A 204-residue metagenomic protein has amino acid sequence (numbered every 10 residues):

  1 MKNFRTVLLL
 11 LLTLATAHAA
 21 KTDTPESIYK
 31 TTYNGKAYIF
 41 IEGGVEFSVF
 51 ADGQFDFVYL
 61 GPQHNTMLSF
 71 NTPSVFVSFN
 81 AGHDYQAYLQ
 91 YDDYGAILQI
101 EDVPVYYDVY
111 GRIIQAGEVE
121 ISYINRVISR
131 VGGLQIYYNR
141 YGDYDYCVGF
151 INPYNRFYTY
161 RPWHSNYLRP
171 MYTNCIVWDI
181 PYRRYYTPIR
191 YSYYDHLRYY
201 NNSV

Functional and structural regions predicted by a protein language model:
M1-P25: Bacterial Sec-dependent N-terminal signal peptides
A20-T22, E26-S27, T32-K36: Short secondary-structure "cap/edge" segments that initiate or terminate local elements
T32-V204: Low-complexity segments
